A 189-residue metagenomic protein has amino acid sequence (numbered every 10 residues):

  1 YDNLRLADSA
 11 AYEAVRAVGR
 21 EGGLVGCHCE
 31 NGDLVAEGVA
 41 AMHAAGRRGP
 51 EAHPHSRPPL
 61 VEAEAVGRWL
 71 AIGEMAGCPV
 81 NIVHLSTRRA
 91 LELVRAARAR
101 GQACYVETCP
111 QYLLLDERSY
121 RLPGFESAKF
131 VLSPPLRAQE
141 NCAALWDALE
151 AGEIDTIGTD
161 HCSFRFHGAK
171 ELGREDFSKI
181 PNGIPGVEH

Functional and structural regions predicted by a protein language model:
N3-I157, G173: Histidine/acidic residue-rich metal-binding segments in metalloenzymes
E62, E175-H189: Gly/Ser/Thr-rich active-site loops/lids in small-molecule metabolic enzymes that frequently grip phosphoryl groups
D160: Short phosphate-coordinating micro-motif centered on Lys-Gly-acidic
G168-K170: Cytochrome P450 core scaffold surrounding the K-helix E-X-X-R motif and the conserved "meander" helix-loop region
